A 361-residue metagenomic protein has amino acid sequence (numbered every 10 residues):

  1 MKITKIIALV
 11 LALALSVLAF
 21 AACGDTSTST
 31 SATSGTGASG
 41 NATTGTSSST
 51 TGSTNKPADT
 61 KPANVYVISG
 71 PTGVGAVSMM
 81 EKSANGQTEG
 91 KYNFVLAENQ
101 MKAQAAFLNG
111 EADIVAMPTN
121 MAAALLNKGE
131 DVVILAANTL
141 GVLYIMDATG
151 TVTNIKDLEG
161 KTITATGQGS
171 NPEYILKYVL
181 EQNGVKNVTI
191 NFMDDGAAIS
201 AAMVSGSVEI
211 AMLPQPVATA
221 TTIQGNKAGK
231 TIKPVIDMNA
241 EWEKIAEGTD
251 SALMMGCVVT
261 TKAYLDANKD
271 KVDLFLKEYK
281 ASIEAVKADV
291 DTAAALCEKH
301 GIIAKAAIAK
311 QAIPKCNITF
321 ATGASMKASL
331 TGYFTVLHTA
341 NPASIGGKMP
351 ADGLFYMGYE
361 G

Functional and structural regions predicted by a protein language model:
M1-L11: Positively charged n-region of N-terminal signal peptides that target proteins for export
K5, F20-N41: Bacterial lipoprotein signal-peptidase II cleavage site
L13-L15, A19, L337: Hydrophobic core
N41, G45, G52-F192, E209 (+2 more regions): Short, glycine-/small- and polar/acidic-enriched structural segments that line small-molecule recognition paths
S78-M80, L143-N154, A246, L253-D270 (+1 more regions): A bilobed periplasmic-binding-protein/Venus flytrap-type ligand-binding module shared by bacterial periplasmic
T119-M121, A198-L296: Pocket-lining segment of extracytoplasmic ligand-binding domains
L265-A340: Secondary-structure end/capping motifs
T331-G361: Conserved C-terminal helix/tail region of periplasmic/extracytoplasmic solute-binding proteins
